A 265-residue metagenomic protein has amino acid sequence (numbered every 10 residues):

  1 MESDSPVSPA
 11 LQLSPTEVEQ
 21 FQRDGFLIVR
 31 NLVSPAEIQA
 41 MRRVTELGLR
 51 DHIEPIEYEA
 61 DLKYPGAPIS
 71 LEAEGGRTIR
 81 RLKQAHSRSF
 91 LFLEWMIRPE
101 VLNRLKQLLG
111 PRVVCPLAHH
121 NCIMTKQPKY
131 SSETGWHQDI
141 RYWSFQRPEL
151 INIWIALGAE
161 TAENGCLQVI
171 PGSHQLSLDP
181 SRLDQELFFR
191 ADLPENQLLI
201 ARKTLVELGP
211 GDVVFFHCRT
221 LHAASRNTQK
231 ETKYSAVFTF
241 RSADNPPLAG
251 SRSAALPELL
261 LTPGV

Functional and structural regions predicted by a protein language model:
M1-R23, R30-W136, Y142, R182 (+2 more regions): Non-heme Fe(II)-dependent double-stranded beta-helix
E2-P6, D51, P55, E59 (+6 more regions): Non-heme Fe(II)/2-oxoglutarate
Q20, L205-E207: Residue-level "contact hotspot" at macromolecular interaction interfaces
S34-P35, I123-T125, R141, E160 (+3 more regions): Short, solvent-exposed loop/turn segments at secondary-structure junctions
S89-E94, L198-T204, A224-S225: Active-site rim elements
N103-K106, Y130-L205, N245-A255: Catalytic core of non-heme Fe(II) oxygenases with the double-stranded beta-helix
N121, I153-I155, A236-F240: A structural signal for short, well-ordered beta-strand segments
